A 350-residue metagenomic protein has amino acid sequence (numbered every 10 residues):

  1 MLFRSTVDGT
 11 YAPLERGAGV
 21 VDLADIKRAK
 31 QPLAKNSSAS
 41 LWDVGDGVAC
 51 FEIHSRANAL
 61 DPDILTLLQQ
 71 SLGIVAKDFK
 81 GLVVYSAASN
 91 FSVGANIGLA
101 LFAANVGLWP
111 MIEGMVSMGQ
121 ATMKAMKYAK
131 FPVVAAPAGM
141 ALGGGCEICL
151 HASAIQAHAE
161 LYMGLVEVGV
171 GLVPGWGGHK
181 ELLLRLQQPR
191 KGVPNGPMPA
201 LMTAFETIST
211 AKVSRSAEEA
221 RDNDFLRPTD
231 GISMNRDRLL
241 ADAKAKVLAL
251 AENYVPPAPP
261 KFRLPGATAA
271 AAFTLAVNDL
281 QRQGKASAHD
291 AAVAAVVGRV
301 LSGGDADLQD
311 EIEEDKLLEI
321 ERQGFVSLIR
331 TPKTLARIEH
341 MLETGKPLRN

Functional and structural regions predicted by a protein language model:
M1-V83, P189-K212, S216, D222 (+1 more regions): Intrinsically disordered, low-complexity segments enriched in small/flexible residues
D46-F51, L65-P110, S117-A136, H158-Y162: A structural preference for short, pocket-lining loop segments at secondary-structure junctions
S55, A88, L186: A broadly conserved detector of short glycine/acidic/proline-rich loop/turn motifs that flank catalytic sites and bind
A57-N58, N90, L172: Short strand->helix junction
L60, A95, A152: Single, functionally critical "micro-switch" positions that shape active/binding sites and transmembrane helices
P62-L65, G94, C146, W176: Conserved strand-to-helix beginnings and helix N-cap segments that scaffold or border functional pockets
N105-L108, I112, E314, S327: Alpha-helix initiation/capping motif
I112-V116, Q120, K124-P260: Conserved catalytic cores of soluble enzyme domains, especially glycine-rich substrate-binding beta-alpha loops
